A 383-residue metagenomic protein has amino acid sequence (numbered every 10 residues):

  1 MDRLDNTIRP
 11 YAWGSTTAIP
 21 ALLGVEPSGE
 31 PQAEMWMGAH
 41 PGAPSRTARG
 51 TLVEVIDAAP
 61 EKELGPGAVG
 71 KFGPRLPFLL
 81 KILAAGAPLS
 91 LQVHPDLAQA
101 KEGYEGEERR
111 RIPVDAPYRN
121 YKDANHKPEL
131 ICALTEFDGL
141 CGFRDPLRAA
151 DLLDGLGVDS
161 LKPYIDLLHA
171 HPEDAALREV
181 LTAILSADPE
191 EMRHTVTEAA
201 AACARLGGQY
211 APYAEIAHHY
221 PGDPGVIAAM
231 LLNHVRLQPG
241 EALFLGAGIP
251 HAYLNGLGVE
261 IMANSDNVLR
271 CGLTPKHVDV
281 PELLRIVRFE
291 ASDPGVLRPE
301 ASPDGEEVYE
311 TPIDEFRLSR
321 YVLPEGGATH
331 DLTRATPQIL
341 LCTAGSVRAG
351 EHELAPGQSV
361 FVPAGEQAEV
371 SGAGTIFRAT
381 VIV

Functional and structural regions predicted by a protein language model:
M1-A204, P275-D293, L318: Transition-metal
E30-Q32, R75-L76, G86, N125 (+3 more regions): A short beta-loop-beta micro-motif enriched in histidine and acidic residues
M37-A39, I82-G86, V93, P128-E136 (+5 more regions): Short, conserved beta-strand element in jelly-roll/cupin
A58-V69, G222-Q238, L332-T333, I339-P356: A short beta-strand-loop-beta hairpin characteristic of the jelly-roll/cupin
L83-P88, P95-A98, D123-E129, T135-D138 (+3 more regions): Ligand-binding loop in jelly-roll beta-barrel domains
L232-L245, I249-Y253, Y321, A349-A368: Short acidic-glycine-tyrosine-enriched beta hairpin
L257-V308: C-terminal, non-catalytic macromolecule-binding modules
S302-G305, D314-R334, E353, A364-G365: Conserved short histidine dyad/triad with adjacent acidic residue
